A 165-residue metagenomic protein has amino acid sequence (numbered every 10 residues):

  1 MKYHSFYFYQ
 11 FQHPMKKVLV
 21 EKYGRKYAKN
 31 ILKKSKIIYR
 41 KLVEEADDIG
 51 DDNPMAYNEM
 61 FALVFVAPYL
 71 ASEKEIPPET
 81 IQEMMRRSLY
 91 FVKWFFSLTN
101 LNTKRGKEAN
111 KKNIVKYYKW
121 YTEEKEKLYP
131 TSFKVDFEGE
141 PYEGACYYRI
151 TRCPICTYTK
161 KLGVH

Functional and structural regions predicted by a protein language model:
M1-A67: N-terminal, charged low-complexity regulatory/assembly segments
Y57-G163: Amphipathic interaction/junction segments at domain boundaries or subunit interfaces
